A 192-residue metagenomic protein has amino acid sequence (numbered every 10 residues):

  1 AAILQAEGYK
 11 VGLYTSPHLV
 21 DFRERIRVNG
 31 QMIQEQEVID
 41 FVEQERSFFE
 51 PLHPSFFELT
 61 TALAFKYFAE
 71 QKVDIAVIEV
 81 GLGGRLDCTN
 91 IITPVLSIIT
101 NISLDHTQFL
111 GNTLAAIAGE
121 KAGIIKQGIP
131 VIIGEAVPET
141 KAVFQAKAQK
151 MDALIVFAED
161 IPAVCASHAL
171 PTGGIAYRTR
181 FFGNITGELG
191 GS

Functional and structural regions predicted by a protein language model:
A2-A6, K147: Rossmann-fold NAD(P)-dependent oxidoreductase module
A6-I92, Q108-L110, A116, P138-E139: ATP-dependent carboxylate-amine ligase catalytic core
G12-Y14, L96-I98, I132, V156: Hydrophobic/aromatic beta-strand patches that form the interior of the parallel beta-sheet core in alpha/beta enzyme
M32-E50, P54, Q108-A118, A122 (+1 more regions): Adenine nucleotide phosphate-binding catalytic loops in nucleotide-utilizing enzymes
E79-V80, T100-N101, G134: Short, well-ordered coil/turn residues at beta-beta hairpins and beta-strand->alpha-helix junctions within
N90-N101: Inter-motif core of Ras-like GTPase G domains
T93, K126-I129: Short conserved AdoMet
L104: Active-site loop-to-helix "anion-binding N-cap" substructures in soluble metabolic enzymes
